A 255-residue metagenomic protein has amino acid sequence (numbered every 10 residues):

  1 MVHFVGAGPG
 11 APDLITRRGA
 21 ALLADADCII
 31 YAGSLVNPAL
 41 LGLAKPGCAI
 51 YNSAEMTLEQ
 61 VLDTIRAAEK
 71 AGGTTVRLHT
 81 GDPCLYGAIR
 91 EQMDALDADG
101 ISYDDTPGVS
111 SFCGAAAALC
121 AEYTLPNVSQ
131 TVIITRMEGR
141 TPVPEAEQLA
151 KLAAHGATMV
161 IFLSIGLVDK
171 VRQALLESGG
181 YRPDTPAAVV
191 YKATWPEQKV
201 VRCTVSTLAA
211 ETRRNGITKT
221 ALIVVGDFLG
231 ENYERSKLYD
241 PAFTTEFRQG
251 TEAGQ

Functional and structural regions predicted by a protein language model:
M1-V109, G114, A209: Class I S-adenosyl-L-methionine
V2, Q60, A71-T75, T131 (+2 more regions): A contiguous loop/helix-start segment that scaffolds small-molecule binding in enzyme catalytic cores
T16-R17, S34, P126-V128, D184 (+1 more regions): Non-catalytic, surface-exposed connector residues within folded enzymatic/regulatory domains
A20, G42, A67, T124-L125 (+3 more regions): Short secondary-structure boundary/capping segments
A32, D105, L125, D184-T185 (+1 more regions): A generic structural-conservation signal
G42-L43, A118, A174: Residue-level signal for well-ordered alpha-helical positions
C84-H155, K199-R202: Class I SAM-dependent methyltransferase SAM-binding "motif I" and its flanking Rossmann-like core
